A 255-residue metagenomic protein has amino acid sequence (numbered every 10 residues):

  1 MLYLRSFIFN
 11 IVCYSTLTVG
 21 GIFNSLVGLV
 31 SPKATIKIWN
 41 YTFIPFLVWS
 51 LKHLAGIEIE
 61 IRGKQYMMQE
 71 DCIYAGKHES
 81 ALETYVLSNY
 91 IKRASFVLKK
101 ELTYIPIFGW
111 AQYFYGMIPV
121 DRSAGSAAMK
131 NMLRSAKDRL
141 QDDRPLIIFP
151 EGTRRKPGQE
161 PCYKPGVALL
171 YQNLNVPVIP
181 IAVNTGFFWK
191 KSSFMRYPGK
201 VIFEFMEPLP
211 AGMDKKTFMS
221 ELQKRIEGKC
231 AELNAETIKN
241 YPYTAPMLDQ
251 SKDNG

Functional and structural regions predicted by a protein language model:
L4-L29: A hydrophobic membrane-anchoring feature enriched in long, contiguous, low-charge segments that mark signal-anchor
G21-Y41, K52-L54, M68-G125: Catalytic core of membrane glycerolipid acyltransferases/transacylases, capturing the structured, soluble-facing
F43-W49: N-terminal nucleotide/polyanion-binding subdomain common to many enzyme families
W49-C72, T244: A short, well-structured juxtamembrane/interface segment
I61, I118-D121, A211: Short acidic-hydrophobic, aromatic-tinged amphipathic segments that line or gate anion-handling sites
I61, Y74, F96-V97, F203-F205: Generic preference for hydrophobic
K130-G255: Non-catalytic C-terminal accessory region of glycerolipid acyltransferases and related lyso-lipid remodeling enzymes
